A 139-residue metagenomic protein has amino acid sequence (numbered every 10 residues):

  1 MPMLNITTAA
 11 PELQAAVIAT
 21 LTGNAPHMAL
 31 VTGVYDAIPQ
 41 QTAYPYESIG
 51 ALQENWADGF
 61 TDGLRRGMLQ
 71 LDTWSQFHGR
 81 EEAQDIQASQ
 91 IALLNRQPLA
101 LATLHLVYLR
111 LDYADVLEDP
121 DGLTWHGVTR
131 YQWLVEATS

Functional and structural regions predicted by a protein language model:
M1-G59, E81, Q97-A102: Small/polar-rich, solvent-exposed N-terminal microdomains that initiate assembly or binding
L30-G79, V107-P120, Q132: Short, solvent-exposed beta-alpha or beta-beta edge segments that form flexible loop/patches at the rim of ligand
Q76-R96: Mid-chain, well-packed structural core segment of small domains
A92-S139: Acidic-leaning, charged glycine-interspersed low-complexity segments
